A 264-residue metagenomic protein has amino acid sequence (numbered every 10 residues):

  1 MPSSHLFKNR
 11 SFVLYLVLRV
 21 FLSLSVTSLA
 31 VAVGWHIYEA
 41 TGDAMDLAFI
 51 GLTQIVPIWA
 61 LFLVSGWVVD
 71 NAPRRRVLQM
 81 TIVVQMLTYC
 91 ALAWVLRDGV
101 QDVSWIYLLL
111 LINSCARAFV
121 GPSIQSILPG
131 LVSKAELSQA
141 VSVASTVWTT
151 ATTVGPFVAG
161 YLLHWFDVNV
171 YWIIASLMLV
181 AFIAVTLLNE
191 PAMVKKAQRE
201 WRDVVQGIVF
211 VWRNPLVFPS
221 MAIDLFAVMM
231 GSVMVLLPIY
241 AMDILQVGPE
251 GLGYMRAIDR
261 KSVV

Functional and structural regions predicted by a protein language model:
M1-V264: Alpha-helical transmembrane-bundle signature of multi-pass membrane transport and export proteins
